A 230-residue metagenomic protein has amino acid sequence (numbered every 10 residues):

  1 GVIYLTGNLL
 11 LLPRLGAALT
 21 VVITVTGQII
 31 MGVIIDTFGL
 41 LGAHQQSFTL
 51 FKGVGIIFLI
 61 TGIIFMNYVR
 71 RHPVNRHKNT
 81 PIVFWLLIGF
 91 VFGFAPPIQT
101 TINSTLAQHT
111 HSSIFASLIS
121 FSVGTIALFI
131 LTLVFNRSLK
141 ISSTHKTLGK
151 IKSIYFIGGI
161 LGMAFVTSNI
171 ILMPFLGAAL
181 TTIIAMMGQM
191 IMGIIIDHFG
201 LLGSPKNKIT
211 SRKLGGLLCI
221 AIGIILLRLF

Functional and structural regions predicted by a protein language model:
G1-I3, F58, A116-L139: Transmembrane alpha-helices of multi-pass small-molecule transport proteins
G1-R14, A95, L131, I141-L176: Hydrophobic alpha-helical transmembrane segments of multi-pass membrane transport proteins, especially secondary
G7, V33, L50-F51, K78-I114 (+1 more regions): Glycine-/small-residue-enriched transmembrane alpha-helix faces in small-molecule transporters and effluxers
G7-I23, Q108-S112, S168-I184, N207: Structural motif at transmembrane-helix junctions in multi-pass transporters
L15, H44-L50, Y68-W85, T105 (+4 more regions): Membrane-interface interhelical linkers
I23-F38, V123, A127, I184-F199 (+1 more regions): Alpha-helical transmembrane segments of compact multi-pass small-molecule transporters, enriched in specific families
V33-A43, G93-I102, L161-M173, I220-F230: Hydrophobic alpha-helical transmembrane segments in multi-pass integral membrane proteins
L41-F65, F175, F199-G223: Loop-to-transmembrane alpha-helix entry segments
